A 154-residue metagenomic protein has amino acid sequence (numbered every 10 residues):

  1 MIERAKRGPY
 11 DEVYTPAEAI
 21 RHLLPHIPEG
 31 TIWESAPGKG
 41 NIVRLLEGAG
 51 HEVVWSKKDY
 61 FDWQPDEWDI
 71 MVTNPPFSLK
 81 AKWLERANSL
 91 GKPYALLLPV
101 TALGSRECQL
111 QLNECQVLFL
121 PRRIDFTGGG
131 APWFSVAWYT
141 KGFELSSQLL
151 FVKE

Functional and structural regions predicted by a protein language model:
M1-E154: Class I S-adenosyl-L-methionine-dependent methyltransferase catalytic core
